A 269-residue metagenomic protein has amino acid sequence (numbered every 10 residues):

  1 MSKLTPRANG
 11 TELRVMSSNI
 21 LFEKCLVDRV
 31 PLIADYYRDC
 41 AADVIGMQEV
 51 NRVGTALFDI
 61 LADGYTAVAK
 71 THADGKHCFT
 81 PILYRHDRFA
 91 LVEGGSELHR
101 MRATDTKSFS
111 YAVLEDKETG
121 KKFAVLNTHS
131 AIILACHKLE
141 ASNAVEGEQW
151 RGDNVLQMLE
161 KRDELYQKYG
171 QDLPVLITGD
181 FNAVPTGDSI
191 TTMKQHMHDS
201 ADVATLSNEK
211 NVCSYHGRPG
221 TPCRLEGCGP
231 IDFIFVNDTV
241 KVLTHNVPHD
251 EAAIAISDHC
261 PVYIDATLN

Functional and structural regions predicted by a protein language model:
M1-L61, H72, K76-C78, K121 (+2 more regions): N-terminal, active-site-proximal structural segment of metallo-dependent hydrolase catalytic domains
M1-T5, R162-L176, N182-N269: Metal-dependent phosphoester-hydrolase catalytic domains
E12-P31, H72, R100-A103, A131-W150: Acidic/histidine-rich helix-loop elements that form or flank divalent-metal/phosphate-binding sites at the catalytic
S18-I20, S130, G179-F181, C260: Active-site metal-binding loops of divalent metal-dependent hydrolases
F22-C25, R52-A56, G75-H77, I133-C136 (+3 more regions): Active-site environment of divalent metal-dependent phosphoester hydrolases
V44-L134, N246: Structured beta-strand-rich core segments of catalytic domains in phosphoester-bond hydrolases
A112, G120-L126, A144-T178, I190-M193: His/acidic metal-ligating clusters that form di-metal
